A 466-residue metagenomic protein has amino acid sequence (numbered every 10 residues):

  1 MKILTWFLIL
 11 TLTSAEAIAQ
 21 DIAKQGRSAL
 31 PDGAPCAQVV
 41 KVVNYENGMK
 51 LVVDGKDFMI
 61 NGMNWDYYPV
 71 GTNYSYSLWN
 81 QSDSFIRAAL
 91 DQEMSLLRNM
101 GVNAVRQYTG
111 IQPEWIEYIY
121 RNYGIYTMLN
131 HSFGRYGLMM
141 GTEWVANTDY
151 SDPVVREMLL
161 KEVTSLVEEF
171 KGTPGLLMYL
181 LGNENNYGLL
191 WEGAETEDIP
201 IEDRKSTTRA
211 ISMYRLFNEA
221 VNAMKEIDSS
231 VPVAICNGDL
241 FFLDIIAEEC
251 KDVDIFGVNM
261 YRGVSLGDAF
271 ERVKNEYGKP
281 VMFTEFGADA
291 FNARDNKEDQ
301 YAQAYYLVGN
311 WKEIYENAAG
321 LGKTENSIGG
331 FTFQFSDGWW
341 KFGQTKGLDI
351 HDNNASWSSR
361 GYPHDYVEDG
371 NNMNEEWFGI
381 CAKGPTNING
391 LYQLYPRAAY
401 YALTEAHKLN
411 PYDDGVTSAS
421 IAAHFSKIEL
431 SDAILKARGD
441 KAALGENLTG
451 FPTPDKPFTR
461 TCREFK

Functional and structural regions predicted by a protein language model:
I3-T13: Sec-dependent N-terminal signal peptides
A15-A19: Sec/Tat signal peptide C-region and signal peptidase I cleavage site
Q20-R27: Cleaved targeting-peptide boundary
L30-K50: Short acidic, Pro/Gly- and aromatic-enriched capping/linker segments at domain boundaries
Y45-E46, V52, K56-N61, W65-F256 (+2 more regions): Active-site mouth of glycoside hydrolases
L138-V145, L190-I199, Y277-N317, S327-K346: Active-site clefts of carbohydrate-active enzymes
C236, V258, V281-E285: Active-site neighborhood of phospho(di)ester-bond hydrolases with catalytic His/Asp-centered motifs
F333-K466: Aromatic-rich peripheral "rim/lid" segments of glycoside hydrolase catalytic domains that contact and position glycan
